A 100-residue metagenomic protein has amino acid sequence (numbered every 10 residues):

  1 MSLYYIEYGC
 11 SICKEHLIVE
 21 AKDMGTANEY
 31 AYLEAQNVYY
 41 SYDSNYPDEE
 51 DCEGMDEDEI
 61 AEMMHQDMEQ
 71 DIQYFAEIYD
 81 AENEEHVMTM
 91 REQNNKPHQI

Functional and structural regions predicted by a protein language model:
M1-K14: Short aromatic-glycine-(Arg/Gly/Cys) micro-motifs in beta-strand/loop hairpins
C13-G25: A short, exposed loop/beta-hairpin motif centered on an aromatic-Gly-Thr core
E20, E29, E59-I60: Terminal low-complexity, poorly structured segments
D23-D43: A short, charged, amphipathic alpha-helix used as a generic interaction element across diverse proteins
N37-I100: Short, mixed-charge low-complexity intrinsically disordered segments
